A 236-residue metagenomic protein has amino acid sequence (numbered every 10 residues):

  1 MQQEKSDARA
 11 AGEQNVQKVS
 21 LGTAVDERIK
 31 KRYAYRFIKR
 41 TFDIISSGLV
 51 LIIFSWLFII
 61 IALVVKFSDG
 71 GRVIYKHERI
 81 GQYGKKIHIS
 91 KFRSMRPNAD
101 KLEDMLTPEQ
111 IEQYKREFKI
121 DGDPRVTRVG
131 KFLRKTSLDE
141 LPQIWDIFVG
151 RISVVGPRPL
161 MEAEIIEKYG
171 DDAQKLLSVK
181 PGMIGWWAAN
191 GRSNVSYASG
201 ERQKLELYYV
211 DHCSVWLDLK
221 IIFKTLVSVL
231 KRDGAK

Functional and structural regions predicted by a protein language model:
M1-A24, P142-K236: Hydrophobic structural segments characteristic of membrane proteins
Q14-K18, Y75-P124, I184-L205: Short, glycine-rich, amphipathic interfacial segments at transmembrane boundaries or analogous
G22-F37, D121, R125: Juxtamembrane loop-helix boundary motifs flanking transmembrane segments in multi-pass membrane proteins
K30-K101, V215-K236: A hydrophobic, helix-centered structural microdomain
D121-P124, T136-D139, S214: Residue-level signal for the nucleotide or nucleotide-sugar donor/cofactor binding architecture
F132-I144: Short acidic-aromatic low-complexity motifs
